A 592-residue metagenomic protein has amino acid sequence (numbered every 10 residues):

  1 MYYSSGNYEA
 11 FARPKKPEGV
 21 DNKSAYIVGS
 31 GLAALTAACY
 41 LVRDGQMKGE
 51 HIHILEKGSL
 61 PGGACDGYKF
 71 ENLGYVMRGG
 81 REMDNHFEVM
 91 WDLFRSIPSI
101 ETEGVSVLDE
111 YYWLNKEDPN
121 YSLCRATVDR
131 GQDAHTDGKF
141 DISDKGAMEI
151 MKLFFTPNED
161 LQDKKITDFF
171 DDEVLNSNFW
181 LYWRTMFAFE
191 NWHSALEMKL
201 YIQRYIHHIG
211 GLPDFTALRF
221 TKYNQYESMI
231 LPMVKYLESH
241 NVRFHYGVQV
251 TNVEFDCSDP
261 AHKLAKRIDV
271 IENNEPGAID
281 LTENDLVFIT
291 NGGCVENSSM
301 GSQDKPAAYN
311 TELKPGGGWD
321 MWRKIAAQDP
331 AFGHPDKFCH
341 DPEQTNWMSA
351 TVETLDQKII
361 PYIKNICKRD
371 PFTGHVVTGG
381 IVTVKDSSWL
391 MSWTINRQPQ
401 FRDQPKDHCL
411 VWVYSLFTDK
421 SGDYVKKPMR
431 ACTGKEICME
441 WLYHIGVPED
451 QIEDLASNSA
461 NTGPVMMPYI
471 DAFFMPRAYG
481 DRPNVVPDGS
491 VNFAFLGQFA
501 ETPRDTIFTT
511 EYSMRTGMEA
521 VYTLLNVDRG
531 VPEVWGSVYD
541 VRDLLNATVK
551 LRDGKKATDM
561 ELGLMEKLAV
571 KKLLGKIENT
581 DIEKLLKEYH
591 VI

Functional and structural regions predicted by a protein language model:
M1-A25, R43-H51, K69, L551-I592: Extreme N-terminal leader/targeting segments of oxidoreductases
M1-Y3, A37, L41, G45-N85 (+6 more regions): Beta1-alpha1 glycine-rich phosphate/pyrophosphate-binding loop at the start of Rossmann-like nucleotide-binding domains
R13, G19-E149: N-terminal glycine-rich phosphate/pyrophosphate-binding loop and immediately adjacent elements
S30, G79, M83, K222 (+1 more regions): Alpha-helix N-cap/helix-initiation motif
S99-H207, L218-F220: Rossmann-like flavin
Y121-S122, A126, D481-P483, F499-F508 (+1 more regions): Glycine- and aromatic-enriched mobile tails/lids
Q203-L286, N291-G292, D304-K305, N310-W319: Helical element adjacent to the flavin cofactor pocket in flavoenzyme catalytic cores
I206-T221, N284-L286, N291-T516, Y522-Y539: C-terminal segments that line or cap access tunnels to active or ligand-binding sites in enzymes and enzyme-associated
